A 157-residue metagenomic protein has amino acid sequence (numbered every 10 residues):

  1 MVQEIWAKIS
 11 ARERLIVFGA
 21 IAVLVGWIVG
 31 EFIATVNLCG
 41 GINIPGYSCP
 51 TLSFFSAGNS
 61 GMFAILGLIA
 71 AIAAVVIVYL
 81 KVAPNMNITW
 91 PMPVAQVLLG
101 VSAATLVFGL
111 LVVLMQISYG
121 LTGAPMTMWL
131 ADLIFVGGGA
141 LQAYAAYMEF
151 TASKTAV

Functional and structural regions predicted by a protein language model:
M1-V157: Compact integral membrane and secretory-pathway proteins
